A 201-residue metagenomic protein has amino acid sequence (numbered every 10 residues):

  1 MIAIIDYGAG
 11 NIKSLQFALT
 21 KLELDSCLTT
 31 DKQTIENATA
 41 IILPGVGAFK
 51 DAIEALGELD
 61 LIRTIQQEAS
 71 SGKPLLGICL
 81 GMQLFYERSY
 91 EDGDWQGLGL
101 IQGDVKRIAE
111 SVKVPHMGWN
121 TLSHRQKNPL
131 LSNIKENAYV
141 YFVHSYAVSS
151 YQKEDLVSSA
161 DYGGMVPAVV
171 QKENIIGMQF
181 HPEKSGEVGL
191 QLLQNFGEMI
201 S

Functional and structural regions predicted by a protein language model:
I2-L24, F180-K184: N-terminal beta1-alpha1 ligand-phosphate binding loop
S26-N37: Short acidic low-complexity segments
I42-P44: Structural motif
G47-M117: Cysteine-nucleophile active-site neighborhood
R88-Y162: Pocket-forming structural segment of enzyme catalytic cores
G164-Q171: Short, surface-exposed beta-strand/loop micro-motifs that present aromatic residues
M178-S201: Acyltransferase
